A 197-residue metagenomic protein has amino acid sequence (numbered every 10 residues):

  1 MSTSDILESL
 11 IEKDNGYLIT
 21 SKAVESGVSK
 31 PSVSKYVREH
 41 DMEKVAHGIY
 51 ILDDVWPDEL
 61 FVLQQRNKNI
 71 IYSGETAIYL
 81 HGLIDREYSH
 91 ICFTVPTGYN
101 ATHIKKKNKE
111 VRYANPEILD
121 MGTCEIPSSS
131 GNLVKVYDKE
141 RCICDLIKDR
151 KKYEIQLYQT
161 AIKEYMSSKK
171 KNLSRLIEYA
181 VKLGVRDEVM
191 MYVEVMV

Functional and structural regions predicted by a protein language model:
T3-L10: Short helix->loop/beta-hairpin flanking segments within DNA-binding domains
I6, G16-K22, V45, I49-V197: Nucleic-acid-binding surface
E25: Short, surface-exposed ligand-recognition loops at beta-strand->loop->(often short) alpha-helix junctions that present
K35-H40: Basic amphipathic alpha-helical segments that dock to polyanions
